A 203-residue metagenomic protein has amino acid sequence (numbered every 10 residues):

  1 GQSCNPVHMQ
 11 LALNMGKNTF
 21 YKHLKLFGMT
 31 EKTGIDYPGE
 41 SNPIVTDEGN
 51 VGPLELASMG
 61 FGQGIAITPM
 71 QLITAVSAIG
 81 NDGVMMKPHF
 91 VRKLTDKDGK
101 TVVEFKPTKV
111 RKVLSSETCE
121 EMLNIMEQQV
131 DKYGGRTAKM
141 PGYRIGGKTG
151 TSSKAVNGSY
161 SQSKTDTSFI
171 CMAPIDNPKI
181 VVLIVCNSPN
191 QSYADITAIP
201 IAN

Functional and structural regions predicted by a protein language model:
G1-I184, A194: Beta-lactam-recognizing serine transpeptidase/beta-lactamase-like catalytic domain environment
T101-V103, I199-N203: Short, gly/Ser/Thr-rich active-site loops of penicillin-recognizing serine hydrolases
N187-I199: A short acidic/glycine-rich loop-to-helix N-cap element
